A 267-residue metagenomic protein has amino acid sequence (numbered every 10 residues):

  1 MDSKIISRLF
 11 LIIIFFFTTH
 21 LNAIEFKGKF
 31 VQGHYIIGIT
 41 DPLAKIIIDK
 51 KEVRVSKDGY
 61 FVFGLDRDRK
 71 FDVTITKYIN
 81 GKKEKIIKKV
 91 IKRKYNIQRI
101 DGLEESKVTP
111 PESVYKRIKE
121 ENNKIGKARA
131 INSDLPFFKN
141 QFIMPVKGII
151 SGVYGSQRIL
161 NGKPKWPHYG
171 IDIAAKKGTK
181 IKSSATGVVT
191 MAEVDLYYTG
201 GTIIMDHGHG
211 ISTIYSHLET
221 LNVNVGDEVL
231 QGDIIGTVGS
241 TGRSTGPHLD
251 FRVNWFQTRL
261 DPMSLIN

Functional and structural regions predicted by a protein language model:
K4-I13: Sec-dependent signal peptide recognition, specifically the positively charged N-region followed immediately by
T18-T19: N-terminal signal peptide c-region/cleavage motif recognized by signal peptidases
A23-K94: Cationic-aromatic interfacial patches
K57, A185, W255: A cytosolic small-molecule/anion-sensing beta-strand core signal
I87-T199: Surface-exposed, glycine-biased beta-strand/turn segments
I173, T202-M205, L230-G242: Short hydrophobic beta/alpha edge segments that flank linear recognition/processing sites
K180-M191, V223-V238: Short, well-structured beta-strand-loop connectors
S184-E219, P247-R252: Zn2+-dependent peptidoglycan hydrolase active-site motif and core
